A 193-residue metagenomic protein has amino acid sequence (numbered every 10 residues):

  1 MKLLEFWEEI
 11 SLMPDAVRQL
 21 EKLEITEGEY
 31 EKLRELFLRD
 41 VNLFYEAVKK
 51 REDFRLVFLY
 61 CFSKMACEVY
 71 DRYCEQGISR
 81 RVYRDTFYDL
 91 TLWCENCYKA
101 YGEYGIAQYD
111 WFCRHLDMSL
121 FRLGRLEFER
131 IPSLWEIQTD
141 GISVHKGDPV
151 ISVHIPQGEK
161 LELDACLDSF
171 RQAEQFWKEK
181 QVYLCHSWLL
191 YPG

Functional and structural regions predicted by a protein language model:
M1-L161, E179-L184, P192-G193: Non-catalytic substrate-recognition and accessory regions of acyl/acetyltransferase enzymes
E159-R171: Glycine-centered recognition micro-motifs in short, flexible terminal segments and loops
D168-Q181: Conserved acyl-CoA
